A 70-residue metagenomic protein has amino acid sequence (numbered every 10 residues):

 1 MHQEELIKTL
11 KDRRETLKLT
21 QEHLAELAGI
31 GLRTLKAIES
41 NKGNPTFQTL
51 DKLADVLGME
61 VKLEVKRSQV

Functional and structural regions predicted by a protein language model:
M1-E5: A detector for short, charged/polar N-terminal pre-domain segments
K8-H23: Short basic helix-loop element that most often maps to the first helix and adjoining turn of HTH DNA-binding modules
E15, E26, D55: Alpha-helical residues within the helix-turn-helix
L19-R33: Short alpha-helical DNA-recognition segment
Q21-E22, E39, E64: Acidic-residue sensor for enzyme active/binding pockets
G29-N44: Recognition helix of helix-turn-helix/homeodomain-like DNA-binding domains that insert into the DNA major groove
Q48-L63: DNA major-groove recognition helix of helix-turn-helix/homeodomain DNA-binding modules
S68-V70: Short acidic DE-rich linear segments
